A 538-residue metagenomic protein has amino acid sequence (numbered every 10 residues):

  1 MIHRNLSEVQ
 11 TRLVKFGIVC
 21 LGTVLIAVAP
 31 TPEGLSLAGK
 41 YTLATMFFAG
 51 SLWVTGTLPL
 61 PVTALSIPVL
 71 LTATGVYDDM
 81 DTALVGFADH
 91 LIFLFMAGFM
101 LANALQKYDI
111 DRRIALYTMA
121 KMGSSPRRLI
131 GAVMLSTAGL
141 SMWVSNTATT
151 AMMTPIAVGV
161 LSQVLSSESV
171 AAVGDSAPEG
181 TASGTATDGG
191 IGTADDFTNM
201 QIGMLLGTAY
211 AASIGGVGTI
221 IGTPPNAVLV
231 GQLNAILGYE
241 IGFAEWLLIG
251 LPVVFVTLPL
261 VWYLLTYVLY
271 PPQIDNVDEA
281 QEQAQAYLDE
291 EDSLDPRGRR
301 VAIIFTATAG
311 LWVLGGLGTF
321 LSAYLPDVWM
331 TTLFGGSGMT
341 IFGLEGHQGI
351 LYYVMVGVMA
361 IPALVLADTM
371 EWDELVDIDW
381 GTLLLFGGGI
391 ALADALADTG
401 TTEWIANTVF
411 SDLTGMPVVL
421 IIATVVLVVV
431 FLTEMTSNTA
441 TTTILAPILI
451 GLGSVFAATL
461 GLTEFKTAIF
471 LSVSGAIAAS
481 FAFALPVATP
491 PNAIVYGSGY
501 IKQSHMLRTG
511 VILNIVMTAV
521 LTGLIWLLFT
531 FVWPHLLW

Functional and structural regions predicted by a protein language model:
M1-L94, A235-G238, E245-N407, I422 (+3 more regions): Hydrophobic transmembrane alpha-helices of multi-pass small-molecule transporters
S7, A97-Q106, G123-S124, L135-T149 (+10 more regions): Helix-loop-helix module between adjacent transmembrane segments
F48-T55, N103-Y117, K121, L364-E374 (+2 more regions): C-terminal ends of transmembrane helices
P68, T147-S162, L205-A209, G218-A235 (+4 more regions): Re-entrant/interfacial helical elements at transmembrane boundaries that shape and gate the permeation pathway
A73-V76, G86-S169, G203, G207 (+1 more regions): Hydrophobic or amphipathic alpha-helical targeting/insertion segments
T82-V85, R113-G123, G159-S162, S166 (+4 more regions): Short amphipathic alpha-helical coupling elements at transmembrane boundaries
R127-G139, S166-G215, I241-L248, V418-F431 (+1 more regions): Alpha-helical transmembrane segments of multi-pass membrane proteins
E168-P178, A182-D275, D292-D295, P491-I525: Membrane-core helix-loop-helix motifs of multi-pass transport proteins
